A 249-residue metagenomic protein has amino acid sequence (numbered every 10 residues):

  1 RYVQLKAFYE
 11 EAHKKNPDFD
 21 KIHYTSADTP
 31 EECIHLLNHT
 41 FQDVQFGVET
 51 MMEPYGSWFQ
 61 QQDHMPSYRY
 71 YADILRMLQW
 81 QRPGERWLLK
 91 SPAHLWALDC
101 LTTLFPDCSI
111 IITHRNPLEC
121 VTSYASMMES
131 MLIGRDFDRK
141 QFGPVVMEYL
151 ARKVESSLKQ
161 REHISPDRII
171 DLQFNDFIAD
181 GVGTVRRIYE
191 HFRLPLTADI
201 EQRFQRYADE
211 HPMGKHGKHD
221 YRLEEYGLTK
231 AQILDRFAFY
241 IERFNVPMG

Functional and structural regions predicted by a protein language model:
R1-W87: PAPS-dependent sulfation machinery
Q42, A93-W96, N116-E119, M127 (+1 more regions): Short, solvent-exposed loop/turn segments at secondary-structure junctions
M51-Y68, L75, Q79-R82, V121-D171 (+1 more regions): PAPS-dependent sulfotransferases, especially Golgi type II membrane carbohydrate sulfotransferases
Y70, A93-W96, R152: Short, conserved clusters of charged catalytic residues that mark active-site and nucleotide-handling motifs
I74, A97-C100: Short, hydrophobic/aromatic alpha-helical segments in well-folded domains
L75, W87-L88, I112-H114, I233: Long, contiguous hydrophobic alpha-helical segments, chiefly transmembrane helices and signal peptides
Q81-E85, L104-C108, P166: Short, well-ordered loop/turn elements at secondary-structure boundaries
K90, L101-S126: Conserved phosphate-donor/acceptor-positioning beta-strand/loop module used by diverse small-molecule
